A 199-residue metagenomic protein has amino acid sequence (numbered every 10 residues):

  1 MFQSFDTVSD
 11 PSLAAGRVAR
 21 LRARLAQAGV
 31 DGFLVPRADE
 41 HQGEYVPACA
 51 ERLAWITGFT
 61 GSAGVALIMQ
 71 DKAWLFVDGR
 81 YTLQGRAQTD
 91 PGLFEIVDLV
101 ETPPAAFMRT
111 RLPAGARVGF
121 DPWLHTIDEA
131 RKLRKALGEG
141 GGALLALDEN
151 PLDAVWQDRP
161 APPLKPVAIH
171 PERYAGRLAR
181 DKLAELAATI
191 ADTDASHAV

Functional and structural regions predicted by a protein language model:
M1-V199: Terminal domain-start leader segments
